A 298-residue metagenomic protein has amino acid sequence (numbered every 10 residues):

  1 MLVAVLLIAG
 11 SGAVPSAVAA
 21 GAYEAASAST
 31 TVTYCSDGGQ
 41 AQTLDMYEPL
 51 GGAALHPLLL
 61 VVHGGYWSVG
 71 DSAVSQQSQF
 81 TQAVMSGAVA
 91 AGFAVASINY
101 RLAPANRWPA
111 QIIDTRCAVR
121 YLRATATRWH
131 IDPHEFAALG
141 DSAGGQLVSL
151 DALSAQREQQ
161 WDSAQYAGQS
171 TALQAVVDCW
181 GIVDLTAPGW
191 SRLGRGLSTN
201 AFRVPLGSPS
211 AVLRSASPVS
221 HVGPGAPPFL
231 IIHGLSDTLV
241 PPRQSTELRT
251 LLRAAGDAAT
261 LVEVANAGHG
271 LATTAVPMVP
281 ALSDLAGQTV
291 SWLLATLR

Functional and structural regions predicted by a protein language model:
G21-A54: N-terminal cap/lid segment of alpha/beta-hydrolase-fold proteins
D37, L153-A155, G181, L185-H221 (+1 more regions): Mobile cap/lid helix-loop segments that gate and shape the active-site cleft of serine hydrolases
G52-H56, G65-R107: Short substrate-entry loop that stabilizes the transition state in hydrolases
N106-A126: Alpha/beta-hydrolase active-site loop
R120-W190: Primarily recognizes the serine-hydrolase "nucleophile elbow" in alpha/beta-hydrolase and SGNH/GDSL folds
G225, I231-H233, D237: Short beta-strand/loop motif that positions the catalytic acidic residue of the alpha/beta-hydrolase fold
T238-E247: Conserved alpha/beta-hydrolase "acid-adjacent" motif
M278-R298: Catalytic active-site module of serine/aspartate enzymes centered on a nucleophile-bearing elbow/loop
